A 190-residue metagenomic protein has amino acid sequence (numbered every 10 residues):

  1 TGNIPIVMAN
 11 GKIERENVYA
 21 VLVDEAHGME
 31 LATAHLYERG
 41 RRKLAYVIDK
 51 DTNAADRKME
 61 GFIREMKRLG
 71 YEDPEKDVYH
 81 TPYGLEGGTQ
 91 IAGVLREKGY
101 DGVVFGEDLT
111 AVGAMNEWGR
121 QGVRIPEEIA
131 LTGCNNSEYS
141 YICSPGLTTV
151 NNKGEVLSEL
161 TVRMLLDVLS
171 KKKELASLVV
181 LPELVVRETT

Functional and structural regions predicted by a protein language model:
G2-T190: Bacterial carbohydrate/catabolite-sensing allosteric modules
